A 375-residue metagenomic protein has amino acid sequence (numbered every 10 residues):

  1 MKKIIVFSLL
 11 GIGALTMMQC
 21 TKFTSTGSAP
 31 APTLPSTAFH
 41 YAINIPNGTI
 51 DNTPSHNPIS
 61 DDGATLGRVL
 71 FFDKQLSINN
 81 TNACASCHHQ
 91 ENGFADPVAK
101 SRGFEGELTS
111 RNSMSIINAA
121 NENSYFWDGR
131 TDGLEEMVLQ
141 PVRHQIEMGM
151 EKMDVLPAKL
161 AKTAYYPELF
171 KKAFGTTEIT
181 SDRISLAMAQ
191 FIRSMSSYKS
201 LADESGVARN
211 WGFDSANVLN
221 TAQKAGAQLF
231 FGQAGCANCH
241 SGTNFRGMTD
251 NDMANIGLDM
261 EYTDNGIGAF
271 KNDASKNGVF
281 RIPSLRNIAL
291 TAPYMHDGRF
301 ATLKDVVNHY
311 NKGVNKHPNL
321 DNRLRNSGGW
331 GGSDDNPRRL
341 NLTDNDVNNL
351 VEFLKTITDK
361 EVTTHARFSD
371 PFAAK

Functional and structural regions predicted by a protein language model:
M1-I4: Positively charged n-region of N-terminal signal peptides that target proteins for export
V6-I12: Sec-dependent N-terminal signal peptides
T16-Q19: C-terminal motif of bacterial Sec signal peptides marking the signal peptidase cleavage site
F23-Q140, D203-N322, H365-K375: Short glycine/threonine-rich turn/loop motifs
T131, M148-D154, K171-F174, R183 (+3 more regions): Short coil/turn segments at secondary-structure boundaries
V138-L169, A173: A short, charged helix-loop
L160-Q233, A237-G247, N349-F353: Extended surface/linker regions that mediate inter-domain or inter-protein docking in multi-component redox
R299-T364: Extracellular low-complexity, Gly/Ser/Thr-rich intrinsically disordered linkers and protease-sensitive activation/hinge
